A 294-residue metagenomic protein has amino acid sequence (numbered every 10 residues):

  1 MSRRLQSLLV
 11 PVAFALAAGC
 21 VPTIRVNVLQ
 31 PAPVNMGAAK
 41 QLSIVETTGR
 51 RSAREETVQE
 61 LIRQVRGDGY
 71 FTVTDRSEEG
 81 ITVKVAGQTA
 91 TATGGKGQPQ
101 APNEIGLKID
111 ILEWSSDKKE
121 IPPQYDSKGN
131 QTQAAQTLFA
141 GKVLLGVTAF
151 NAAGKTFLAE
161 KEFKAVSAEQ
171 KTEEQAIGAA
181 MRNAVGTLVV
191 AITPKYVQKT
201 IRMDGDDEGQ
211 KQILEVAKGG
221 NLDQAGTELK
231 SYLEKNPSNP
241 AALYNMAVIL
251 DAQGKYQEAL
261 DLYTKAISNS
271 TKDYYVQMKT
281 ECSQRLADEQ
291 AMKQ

Functional and structural regions predicted by a protein language model:
M1-L9: Bacterial N-terminal signal peptides that target proteins for export
L16-G19: C-terminal motif of bacterial Sec signal peptides marking the signal peptidase cleavage site
V21-M36, T148-A242, M246-Q294: C-terminal/domain-edge helix-coil "capping" segments
M36-E113, K119, A153-L158, Y274-Q277 (+1 more regions): N-terminal segment of the mature soluble domain
G49-T57, A135-G141, T172-M181: Extracytoplasmic/periplasmic, Sec-exported soluble proteins
K84, T89-A92, P122-A134, I177-A180: Glycine- and small hydrophobic-rich membrane-insertion segments that are intrinsically disordered in solution
N103-K171: Amphipathic beta-strand/beta-sheet edge segments enriched in Tyr/Trp
